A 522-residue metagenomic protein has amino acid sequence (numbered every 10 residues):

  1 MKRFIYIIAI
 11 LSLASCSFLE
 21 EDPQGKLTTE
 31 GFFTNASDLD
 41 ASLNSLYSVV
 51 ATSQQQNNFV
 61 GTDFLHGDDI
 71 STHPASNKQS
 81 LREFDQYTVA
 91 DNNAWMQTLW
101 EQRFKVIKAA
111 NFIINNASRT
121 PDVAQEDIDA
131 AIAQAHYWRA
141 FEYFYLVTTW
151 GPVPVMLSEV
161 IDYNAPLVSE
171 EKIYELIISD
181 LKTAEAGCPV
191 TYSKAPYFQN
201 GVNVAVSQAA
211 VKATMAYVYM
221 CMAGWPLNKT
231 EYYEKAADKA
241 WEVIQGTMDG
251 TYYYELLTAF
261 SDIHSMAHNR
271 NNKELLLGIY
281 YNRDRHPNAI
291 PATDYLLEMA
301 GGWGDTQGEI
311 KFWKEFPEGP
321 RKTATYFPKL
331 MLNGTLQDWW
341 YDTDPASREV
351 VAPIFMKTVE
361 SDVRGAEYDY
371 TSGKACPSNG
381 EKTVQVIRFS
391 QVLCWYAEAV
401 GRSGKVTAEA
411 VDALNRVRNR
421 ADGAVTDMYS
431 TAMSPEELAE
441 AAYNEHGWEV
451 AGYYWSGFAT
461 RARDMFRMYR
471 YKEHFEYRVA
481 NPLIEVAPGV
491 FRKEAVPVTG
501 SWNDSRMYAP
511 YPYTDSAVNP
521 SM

Functional and structural regions predicted by a protein language model:
R3, L13-S37, A140, I177 (+5 more regions): Bacterial Sec-dependent N-terminal signal peptides
C16-H66, Q97, F112, V518-M522: Acidic, glycine-rich segments characteristic of secretory precursors and extracytoplasmic regions
E30, Q56-P74, P189-A209, M220-E298 (+4 more regions): Short, surface-exposed recognition loops and adjoining beta-strand edges that mediate ligand/DNA contacts, enriched
S37, L43, Y47, T52-Q54 (+4 more regions): Elongated scaffold/linker segments in the mid-to-C-terminal portions of large proteins
D40-Q54, S76-W150, Y163-E175, L181-P196 (+3 more regions): Conserved, well-structured interaction surfaces
V147-T149, P154, Y192, C221-N228 (+1 more regions): Short coil/turn linking the two alpha-helices of tandem helical-hairpin repeats
